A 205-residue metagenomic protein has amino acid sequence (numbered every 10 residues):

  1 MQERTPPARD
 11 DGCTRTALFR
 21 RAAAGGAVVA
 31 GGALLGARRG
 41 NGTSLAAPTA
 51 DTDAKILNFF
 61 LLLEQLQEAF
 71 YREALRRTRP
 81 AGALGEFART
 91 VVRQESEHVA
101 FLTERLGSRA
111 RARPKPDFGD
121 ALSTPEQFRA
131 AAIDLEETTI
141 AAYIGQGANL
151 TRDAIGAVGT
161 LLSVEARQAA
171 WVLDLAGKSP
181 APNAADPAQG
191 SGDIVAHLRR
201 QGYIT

Functional and structural regions predicted by a protein language model:
Q2-T14, A23-T205: All-alpha RGS (Regulator of G-protein Signaling) helical domain and cognate RGS-like helical scaffolds
L18-F19: Hydrophobic/basic alpha-helical segments enriched in Actinobacteria
